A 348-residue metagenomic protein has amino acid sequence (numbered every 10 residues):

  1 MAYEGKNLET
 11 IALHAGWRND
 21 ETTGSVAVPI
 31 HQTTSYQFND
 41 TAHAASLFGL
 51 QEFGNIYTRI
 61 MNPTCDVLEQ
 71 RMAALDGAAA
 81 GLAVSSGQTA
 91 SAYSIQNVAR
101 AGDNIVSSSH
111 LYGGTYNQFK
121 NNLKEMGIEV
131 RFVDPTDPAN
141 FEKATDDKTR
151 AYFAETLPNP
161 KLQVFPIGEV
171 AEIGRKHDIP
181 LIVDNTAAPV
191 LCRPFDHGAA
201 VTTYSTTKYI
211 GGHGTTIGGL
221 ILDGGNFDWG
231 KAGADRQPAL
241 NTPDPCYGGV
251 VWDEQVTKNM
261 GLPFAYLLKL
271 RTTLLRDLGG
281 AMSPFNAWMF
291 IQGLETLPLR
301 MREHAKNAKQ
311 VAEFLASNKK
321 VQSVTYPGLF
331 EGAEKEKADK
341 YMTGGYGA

Functional and structural regions predicted by a protein language model:
M1-N55: N-terminal glycine-rich, Lys/His-bearing helix-loop that initiates the first secondary-structure elements of many
A2-Y3, A12-H14, R18, A80-S317 (+3 more regions): Conserved PLP-enzyme active-site core in the AAT-like
E9, E69, E155: Acidic-residue sensor for enzyme active/binding pockets
V26-V28, I217, Y346: Residues that flank catalytic or metal-binding motifs in active/ligand-binding sites
S35, D40-A92, G114-N122: Conserved N-terminal alpha-helix of the aminotransferase class I/II PLP-enzyme fold
L75-D76, G214, T343-Y346: Short glycine-enriched loop/turn motifs at secondary-structure junctions
K320: Hard-cation-handling environments
F330-A348: Active-site loop ensemble at the mouth of alpha/beta enzyme cores that anchors a bound cofactor
